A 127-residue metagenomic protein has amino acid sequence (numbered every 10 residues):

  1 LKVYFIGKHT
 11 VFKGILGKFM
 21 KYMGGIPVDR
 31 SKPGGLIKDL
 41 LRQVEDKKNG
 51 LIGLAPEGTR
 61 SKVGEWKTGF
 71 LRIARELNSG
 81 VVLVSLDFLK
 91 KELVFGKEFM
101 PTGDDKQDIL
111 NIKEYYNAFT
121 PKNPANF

Functional and structural regions predicted by a protein language model:
L1-A118, N126-F127: Soluble catalytic domains of membrane acyltransferases
P121: S-adenosyl-L-methionine
